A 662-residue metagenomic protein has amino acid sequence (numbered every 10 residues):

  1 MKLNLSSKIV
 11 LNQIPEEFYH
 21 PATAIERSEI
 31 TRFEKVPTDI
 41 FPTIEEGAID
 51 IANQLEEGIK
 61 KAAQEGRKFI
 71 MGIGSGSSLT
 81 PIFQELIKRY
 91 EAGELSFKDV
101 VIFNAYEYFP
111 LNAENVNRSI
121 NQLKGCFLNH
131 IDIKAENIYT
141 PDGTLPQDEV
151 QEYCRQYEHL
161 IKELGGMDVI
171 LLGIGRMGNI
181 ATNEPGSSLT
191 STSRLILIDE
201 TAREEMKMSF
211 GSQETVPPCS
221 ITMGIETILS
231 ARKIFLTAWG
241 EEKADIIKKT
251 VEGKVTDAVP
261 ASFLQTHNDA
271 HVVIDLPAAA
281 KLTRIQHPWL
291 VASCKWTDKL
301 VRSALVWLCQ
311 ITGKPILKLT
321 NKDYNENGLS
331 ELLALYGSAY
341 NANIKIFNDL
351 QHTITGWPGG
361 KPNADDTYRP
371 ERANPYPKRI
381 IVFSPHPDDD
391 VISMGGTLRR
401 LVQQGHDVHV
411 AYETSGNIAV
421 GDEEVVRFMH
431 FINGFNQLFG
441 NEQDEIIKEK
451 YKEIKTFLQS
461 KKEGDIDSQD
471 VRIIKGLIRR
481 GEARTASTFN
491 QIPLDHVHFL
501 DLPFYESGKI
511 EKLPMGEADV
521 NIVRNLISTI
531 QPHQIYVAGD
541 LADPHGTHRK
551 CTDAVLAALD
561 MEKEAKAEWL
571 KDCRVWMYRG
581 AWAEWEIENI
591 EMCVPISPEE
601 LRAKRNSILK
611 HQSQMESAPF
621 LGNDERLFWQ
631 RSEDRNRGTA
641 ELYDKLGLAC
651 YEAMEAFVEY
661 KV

Functional and structural regions predicted by a protein language model:
K2-I70, D366-T367, N374: N-terminal glycine-/serine-/threonine-rich phosphate-binding loop
K2-N12, I25, E226, S230-S330: ATP/nucleoside-binding phosphotransfer catalytic cores, i.e., glycine-rich phosphate-binding loops
Q13, A22-K35, L95-V169: Ligand-binding beta-strand-loop-alpha-helix segment within the catalytic cores of soluble metabolic enzymes
A63-A92: Glycine-rich N-terminal segment of FAD-binding domains in flavoprotein oxidoreductases, spanning the beta-loop-helix
I82-G93, D390-S415, A419: Histidine-anchored nucleotide/phosphate-binding helix
R176-I198, V251-K254, R549-A558, E591-I596: Short, surface-exposed, charged loop/turn segments at secondary-structure junctions
A181-I225: Class I SAM-dependent methyltransferase SAM-binding "motif I" and its flanking Rossmann-like core
R203-G211, T215-S220, T312-I381, R400-Q404 (+3 more regions): Metal-dependent de-N-acetylase/amidase catalytic core
